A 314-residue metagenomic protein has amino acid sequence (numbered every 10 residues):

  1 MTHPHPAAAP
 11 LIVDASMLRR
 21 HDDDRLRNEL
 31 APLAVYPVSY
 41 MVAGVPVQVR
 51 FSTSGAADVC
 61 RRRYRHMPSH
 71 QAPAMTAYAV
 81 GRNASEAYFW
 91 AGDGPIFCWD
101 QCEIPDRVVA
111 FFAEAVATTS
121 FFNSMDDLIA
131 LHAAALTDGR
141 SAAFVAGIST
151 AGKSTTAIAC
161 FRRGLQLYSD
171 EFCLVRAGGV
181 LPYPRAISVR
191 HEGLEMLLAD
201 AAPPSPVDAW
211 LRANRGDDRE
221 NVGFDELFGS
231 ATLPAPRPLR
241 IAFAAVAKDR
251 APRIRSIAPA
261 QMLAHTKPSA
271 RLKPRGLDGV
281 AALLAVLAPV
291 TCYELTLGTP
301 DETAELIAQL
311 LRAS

Functional and structural regions predicted by a protein language model:
T2-V59, A72-A74, A134-G147, R162-S314: Glycine-rich, often acidic-flanked micro-motifs that create phosphate/phosphodiester-binding or positioning elements
P32-Y36, R82-A87, A130-H132: A short, compositionally biased
R62-H66: Short Gly/aromatic-enriched secondary-structure transition segments
Q71-F122, P300, L311-S314: Charged, amphipathic alpha-helical linker segments immediately N-terminal to NTP-binding catalytic cores
F121-S124, L227-G229: Short, P/G- and charge-enriched loop/turn segments at secondary-structure junctions
N123-A135: Pre-Walker A adenine-sensing motif
K153: Conserved lysine of the Walker
T156-A157: Post-Walker A alpha-helix
